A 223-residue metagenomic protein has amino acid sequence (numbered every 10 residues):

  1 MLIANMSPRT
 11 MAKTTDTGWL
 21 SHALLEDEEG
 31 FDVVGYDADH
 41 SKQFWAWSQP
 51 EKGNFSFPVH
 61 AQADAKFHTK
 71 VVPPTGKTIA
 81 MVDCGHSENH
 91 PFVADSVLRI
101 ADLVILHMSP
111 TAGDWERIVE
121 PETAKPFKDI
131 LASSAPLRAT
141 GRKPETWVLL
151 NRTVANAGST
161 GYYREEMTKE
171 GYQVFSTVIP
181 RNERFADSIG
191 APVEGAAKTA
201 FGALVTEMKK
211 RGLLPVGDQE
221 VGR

Functional and structural regions predicted by a protein language model:
L2-D37: Walker A/P-loop phosphate-binding motif and the immediately C-terminal alpha-helix
L24, R152-V193: Beta-strand-loop-alpha "switch" segments that mediate conformational coupling across diverse proteins
A38-T78: Nucleotide-state-sensitive switch-loop elements of NTP-binding domains
P74-A94: Switch II (G3) loop of P-loop NTPases
P91-A112: Inter-motif core of Ras-like GTPase G domains
I118-T140, N151: Conserved C-terminal guanine-recognition region of P-loop GTPase G domains, centered on the G4
D187-V205: C-terminal boundary of histidine-terminating zinc-finger modules
